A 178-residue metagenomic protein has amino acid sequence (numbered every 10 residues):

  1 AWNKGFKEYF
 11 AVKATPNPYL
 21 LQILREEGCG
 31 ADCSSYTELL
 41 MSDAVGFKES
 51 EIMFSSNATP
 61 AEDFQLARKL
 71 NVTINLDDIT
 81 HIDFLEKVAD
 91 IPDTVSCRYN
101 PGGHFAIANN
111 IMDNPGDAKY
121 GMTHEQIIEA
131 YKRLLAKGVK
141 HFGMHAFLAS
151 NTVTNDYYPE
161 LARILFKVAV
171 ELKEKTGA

Functional and structural regions predicted by a protein language model:
A1-K4: An N-cap/entry alpha-helix motif that binds or orients negatively charged groups
K7-A178: Active-site-proximal beta-alpha core segment in soluble small-molecule metabolic enzymes
